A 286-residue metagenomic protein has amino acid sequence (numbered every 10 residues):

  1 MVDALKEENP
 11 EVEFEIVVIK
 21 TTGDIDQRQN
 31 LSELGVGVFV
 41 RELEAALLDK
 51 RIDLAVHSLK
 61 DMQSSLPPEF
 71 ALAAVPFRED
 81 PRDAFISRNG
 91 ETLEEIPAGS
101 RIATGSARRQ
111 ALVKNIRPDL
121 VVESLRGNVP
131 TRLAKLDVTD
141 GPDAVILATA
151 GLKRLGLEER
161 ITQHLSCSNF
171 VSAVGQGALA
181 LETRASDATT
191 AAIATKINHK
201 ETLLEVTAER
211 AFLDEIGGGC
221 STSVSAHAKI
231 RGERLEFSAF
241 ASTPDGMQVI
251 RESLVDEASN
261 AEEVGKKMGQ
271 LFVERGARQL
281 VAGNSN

Functional and structural regions predicted by a protein language model:
M1-L34, V40, L59, N115 (+1 more regions): Small-molecule-sensing regulatory modules
V36-P67, L72, R88, L147: N-terminal segment of the mature folded domain
K50, L66, E79-P81, C220-T222 (+1 more regions): Short, basic and Ser/Thr-rich N-terminal targeting/leader segments
K50-R51, G99, I116, T139: Structured helix-beta-strand junction loops
L59-M62, P68-D119: A conserved helix-loop-strand patch within extracytoplasmic ligand-binding domains of the periplasmic binding
